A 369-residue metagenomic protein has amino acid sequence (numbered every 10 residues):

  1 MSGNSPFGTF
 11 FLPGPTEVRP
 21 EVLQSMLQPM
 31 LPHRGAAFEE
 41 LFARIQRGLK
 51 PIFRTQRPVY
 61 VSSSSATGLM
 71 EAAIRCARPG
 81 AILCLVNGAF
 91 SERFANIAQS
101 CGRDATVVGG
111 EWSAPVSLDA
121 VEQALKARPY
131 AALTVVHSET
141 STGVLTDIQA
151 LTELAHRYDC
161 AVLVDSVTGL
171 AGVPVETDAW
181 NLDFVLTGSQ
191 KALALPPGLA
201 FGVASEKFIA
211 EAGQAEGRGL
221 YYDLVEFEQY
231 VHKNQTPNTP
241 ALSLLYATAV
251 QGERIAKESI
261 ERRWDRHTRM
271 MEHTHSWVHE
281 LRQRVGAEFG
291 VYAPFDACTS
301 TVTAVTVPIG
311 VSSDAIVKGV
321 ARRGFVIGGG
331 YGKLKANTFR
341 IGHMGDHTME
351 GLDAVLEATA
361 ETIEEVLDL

Functional and structural regions predicted by a protein language model:
G3-S5, K333, N337-L369: PLP-dependent enzyme catalytic core of the Aspartate aminotransferase-like
S5-S63: A glycine-/small-polar-enriched, mobile loop at the entrance of the PLP active site in fold-type I
E17-V18, Q190-S276: Active-site C-terminal subdomain of aminotransferase-like
R44-F53, E253-V291: Conserved PLP-dependent catalytic core of the aminotransferase class-I/II
Q56-L83, N87, S91-A95: Conserved beta-loop-alpha segment that forms the PLP phosphate-binding cup at the N-terminus of a helix
V116-A171: Active-site phosphate-binding strand-loop segment of PLP-dependent enzymes
D178-Q190: Conserved active-site segment immediately N-terminal to the catalytic lysine that forms the internal aldimine
A287-G319: Conserved PLP-binding catalytic core of the aspartate aminotransferase-like
